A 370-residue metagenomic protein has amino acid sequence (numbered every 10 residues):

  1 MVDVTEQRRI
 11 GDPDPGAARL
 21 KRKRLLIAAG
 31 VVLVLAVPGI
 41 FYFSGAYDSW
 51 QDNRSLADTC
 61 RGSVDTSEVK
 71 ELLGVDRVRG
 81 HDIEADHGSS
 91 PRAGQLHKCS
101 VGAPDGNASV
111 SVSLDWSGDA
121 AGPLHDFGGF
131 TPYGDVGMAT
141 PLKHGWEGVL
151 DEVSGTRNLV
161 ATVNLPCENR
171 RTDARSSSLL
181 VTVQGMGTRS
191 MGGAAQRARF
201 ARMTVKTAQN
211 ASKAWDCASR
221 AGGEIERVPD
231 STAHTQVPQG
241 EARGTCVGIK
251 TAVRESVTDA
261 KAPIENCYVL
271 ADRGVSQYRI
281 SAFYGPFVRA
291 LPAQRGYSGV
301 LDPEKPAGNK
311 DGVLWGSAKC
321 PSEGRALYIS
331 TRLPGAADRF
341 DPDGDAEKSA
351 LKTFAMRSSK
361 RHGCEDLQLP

Functional and structural regions predicted by a protein language model:
M1-L20: N-terminal Lys/Arg-rich, disordered targeting/topogenic segments
Q7-R9, R24-L26, L33, W50 (+4 more regions): A residue-identity detector for tryptophan
D14-G45: Hydrophobic membrane-insertion alpha-helices, especially the h-region of bacterial N-terminal signal peptides
I40, D48-S49, M191, D338: General secondary-structure edge motif
Y42-G128, S219-L270, P342-D345, F354-A355 (+1 more regions): Extracytoplasmic low-complexity, Pro/Thr/Ser/Ala/Gly-rich segments that lie immediately after a secretion/anchoring
D76-V153, K250-L333: Short, solvent-exposed recognition patches
C99-V101, V110-V112, A161, C167 (+5 more regions): A compositionally biased, intrinsically disordered/low-complexity signal enriched for hydrophobic/aromatic residues
G145-W215, E304-P370: A short, solvent-exposed beta-edge/loop patch
